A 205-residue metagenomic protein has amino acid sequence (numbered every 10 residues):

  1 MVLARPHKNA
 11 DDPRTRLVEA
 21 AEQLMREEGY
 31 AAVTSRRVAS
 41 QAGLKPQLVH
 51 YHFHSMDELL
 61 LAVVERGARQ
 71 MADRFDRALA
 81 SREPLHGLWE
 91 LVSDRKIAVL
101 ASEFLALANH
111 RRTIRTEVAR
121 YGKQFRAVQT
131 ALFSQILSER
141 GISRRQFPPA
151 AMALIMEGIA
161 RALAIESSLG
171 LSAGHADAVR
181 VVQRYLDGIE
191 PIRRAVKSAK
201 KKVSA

Functional and structural regions predicted by a protein language model:
V2-H7: Short Lys/Arg-rich basic patches
P13-R16, A20-E58, A62: Helix-turn-helix
R16, A20-E28, Q70, R74 (+2 more regions): Solvent-exposed, amphipathic alpha-helical segments
H54-E58, A62, N109, T113 (+1 more regions): Residues in soluble alpha-helical coiled-coils and helical-bundle/repeat scaffolds
L60, V64, A68, V118-R126 (+1 more regions): Amphipathic, non-transmembrane alpha-helical scaffold segments
A62, R69-V99, P149-M156: Hydrophobic alpha-helical connector segments
A72, S93-S102, R112-R140, A176-V181: Amphipathic alpha-helical packing segments from all-alpha helical-bundle domains
R115-A119, E139-A205: Hydrophobic/aromatic-rich alpha-helical bundle segments in the mid-to-C-terminal region
